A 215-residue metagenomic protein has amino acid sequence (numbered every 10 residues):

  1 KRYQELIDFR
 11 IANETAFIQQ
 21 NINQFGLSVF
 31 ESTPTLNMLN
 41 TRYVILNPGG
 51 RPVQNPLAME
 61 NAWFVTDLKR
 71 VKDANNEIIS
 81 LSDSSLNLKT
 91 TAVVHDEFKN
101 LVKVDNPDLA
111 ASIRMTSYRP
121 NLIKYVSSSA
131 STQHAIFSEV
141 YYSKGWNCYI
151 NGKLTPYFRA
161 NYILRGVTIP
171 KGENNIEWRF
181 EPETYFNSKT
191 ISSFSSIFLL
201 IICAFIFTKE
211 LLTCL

Functional and structural regions predicted by a protein language model:
K1-L109, A130: Extracytoplasmic
S85-L215: Active-site-proximal, structured, solvent-exposed surfaces of multi-pass membrane proteins that position macromolecular
